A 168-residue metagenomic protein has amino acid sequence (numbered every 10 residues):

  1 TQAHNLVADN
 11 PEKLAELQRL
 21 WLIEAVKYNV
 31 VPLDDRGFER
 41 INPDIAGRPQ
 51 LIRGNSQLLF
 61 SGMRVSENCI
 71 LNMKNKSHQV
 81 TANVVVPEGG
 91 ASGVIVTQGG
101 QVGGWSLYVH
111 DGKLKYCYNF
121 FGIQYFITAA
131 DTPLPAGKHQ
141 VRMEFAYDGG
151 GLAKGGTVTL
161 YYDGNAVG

Functional and structural regions predicted by a protein language model:
N5-G90, Y161: Long, internal low-complexity/basic segments
Q57-L71, G103-W105, F120-A130: Secreted extracellular polysaccharide-interacting domains
C69-V80, G99, A130-K138: Extracellular/lumenal carbohydrate-interaction signature centered on repeated Trp-anchored short motifs
V84-V86, Y118-F120, F145-Y147: Short beta-strand segments enriched in hydrophobic/aromatic residues within well-folded beta-rich domains
G90-I95, A153-G156: Beta-strand acidic-aromatic groove motif in beta-rich domains, primarily in extracellular
V94-K115: Glycan-recognition/cleft segments
F120-Q140, Y147-D148: Short, aromatic/His-centered strand-loop micro-motif at the edge of beta-sheets
A136-G168: Carbohydrate-binding surfaces in secreted/extracellular proteins
